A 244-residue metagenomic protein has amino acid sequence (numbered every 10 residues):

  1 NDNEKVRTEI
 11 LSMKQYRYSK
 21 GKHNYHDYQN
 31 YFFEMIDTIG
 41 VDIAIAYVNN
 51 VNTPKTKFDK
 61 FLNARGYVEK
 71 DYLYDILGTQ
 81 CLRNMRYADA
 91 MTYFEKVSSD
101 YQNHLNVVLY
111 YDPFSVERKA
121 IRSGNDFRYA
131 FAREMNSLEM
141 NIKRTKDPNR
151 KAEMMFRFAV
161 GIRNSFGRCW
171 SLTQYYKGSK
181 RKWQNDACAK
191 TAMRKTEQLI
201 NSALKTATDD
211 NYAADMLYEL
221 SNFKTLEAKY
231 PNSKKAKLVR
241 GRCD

Functional and structural regions predicted by a protein language model:
N1-D244: Extracytoplasmic/secretory-pathway proteins
